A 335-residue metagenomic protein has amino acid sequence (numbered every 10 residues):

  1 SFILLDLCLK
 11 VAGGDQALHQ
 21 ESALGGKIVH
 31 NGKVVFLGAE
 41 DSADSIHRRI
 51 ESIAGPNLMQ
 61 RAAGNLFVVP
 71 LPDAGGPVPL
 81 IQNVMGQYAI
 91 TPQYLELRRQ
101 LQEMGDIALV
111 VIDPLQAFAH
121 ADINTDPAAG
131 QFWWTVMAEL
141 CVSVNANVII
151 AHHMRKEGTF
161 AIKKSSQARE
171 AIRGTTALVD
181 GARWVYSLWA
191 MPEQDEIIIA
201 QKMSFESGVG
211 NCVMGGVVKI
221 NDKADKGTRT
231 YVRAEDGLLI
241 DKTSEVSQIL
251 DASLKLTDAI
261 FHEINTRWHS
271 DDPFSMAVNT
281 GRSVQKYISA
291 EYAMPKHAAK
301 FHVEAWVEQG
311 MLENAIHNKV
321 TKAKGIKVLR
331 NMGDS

Functional and structural regions predicted by a protein language model:
I3-L7: Hydrophobic positions on the alpha1 helix immediately C-terminal to the Walker A/P-loop
K10, S52, A305, Q309: Alpha-helical DNA-recognition elements
K10-N31: Post-Walker A helix-loop "phosphate-sensing" segment adjacent to the P-loop in P-loop NTPases
K27-I123, E304: Conserved inter-motif catalytic segment of the P-loop NTP-binding fold
L109, A128-G237, H317: Phosphate-binding/switch region of NTP-binding enzymes
G210, V218-V278: Conserved alpha/beta core segments of nucleic-acid transaction machinery
H269-S335: Terminal-proximal interaction/regulatory segments of ATP-powered molecular machines
